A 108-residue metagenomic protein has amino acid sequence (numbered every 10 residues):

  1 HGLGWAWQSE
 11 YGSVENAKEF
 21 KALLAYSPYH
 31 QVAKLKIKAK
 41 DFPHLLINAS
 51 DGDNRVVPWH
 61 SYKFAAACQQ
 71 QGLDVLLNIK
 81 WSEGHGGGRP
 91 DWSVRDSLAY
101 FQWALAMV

Functional and structural regions predicted by a protein language model:
H1-V108: Active-site-proximal cap/loop segments of hydrolase catalytic domains
